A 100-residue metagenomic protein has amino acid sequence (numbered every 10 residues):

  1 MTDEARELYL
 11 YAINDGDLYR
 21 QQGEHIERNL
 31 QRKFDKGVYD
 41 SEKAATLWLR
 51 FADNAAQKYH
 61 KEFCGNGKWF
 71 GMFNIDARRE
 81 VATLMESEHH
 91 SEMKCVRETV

Functional and structural regions predicted by a protein language model:
M1-V100: Acidic interaction surfaces
